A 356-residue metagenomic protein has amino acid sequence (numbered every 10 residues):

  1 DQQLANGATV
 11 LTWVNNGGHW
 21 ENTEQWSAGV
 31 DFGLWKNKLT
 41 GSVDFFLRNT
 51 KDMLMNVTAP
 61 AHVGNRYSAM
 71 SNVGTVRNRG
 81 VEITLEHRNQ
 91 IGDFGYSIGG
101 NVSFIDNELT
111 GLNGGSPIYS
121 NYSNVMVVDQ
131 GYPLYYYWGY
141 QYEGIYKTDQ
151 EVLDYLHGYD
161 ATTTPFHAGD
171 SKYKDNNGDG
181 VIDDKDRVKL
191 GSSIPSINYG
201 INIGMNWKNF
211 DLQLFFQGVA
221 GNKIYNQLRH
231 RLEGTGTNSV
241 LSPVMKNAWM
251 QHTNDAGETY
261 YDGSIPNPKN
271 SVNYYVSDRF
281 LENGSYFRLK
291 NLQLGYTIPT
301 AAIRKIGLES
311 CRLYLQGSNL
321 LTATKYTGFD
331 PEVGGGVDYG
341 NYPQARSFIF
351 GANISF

Functional and structural regions predicted by a protein language model:
D1-L134, V272, V276-F356: Extracellular/periplasmic, surface-exposed regions of secreted and cell-surface proteins
G29, D183-D186, N198-G200: Short, hydrophobic/aromatic alpha-helical segments in well-folded domains
F46-K51, P60-H62, G218-N222, R229-E233: Active/binding-pocket-proximal capping segment
S71, Q90-S193, E233, Q251-G257: Conserved small-residue
V76, Q130-Y136, N238-K246: Short, surface-exposed secondary-structure junctions/capping segments
K185-D186, F215, G263: Short linear motifs in exposed loops
L190-Q227: Glycine-rich, aromatic-lined ligand/substrate-binding cores of catalytic and carbohydrate-binding domains
V219-R312: Extracytoplasmic gating/loop element in the C-terminal half of outer-membrane beta-barrel translocons and assembly
